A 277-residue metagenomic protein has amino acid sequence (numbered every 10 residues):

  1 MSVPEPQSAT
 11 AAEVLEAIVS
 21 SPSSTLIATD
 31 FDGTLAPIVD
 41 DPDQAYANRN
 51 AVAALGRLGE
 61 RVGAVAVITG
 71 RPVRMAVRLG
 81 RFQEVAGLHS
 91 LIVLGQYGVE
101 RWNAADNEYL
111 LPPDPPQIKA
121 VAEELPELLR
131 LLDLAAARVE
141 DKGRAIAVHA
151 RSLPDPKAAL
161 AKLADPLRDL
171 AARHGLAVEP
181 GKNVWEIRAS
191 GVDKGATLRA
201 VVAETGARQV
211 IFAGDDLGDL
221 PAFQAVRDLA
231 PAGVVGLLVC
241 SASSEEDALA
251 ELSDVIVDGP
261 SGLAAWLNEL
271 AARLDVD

Functional and structural regions predicted by a protein language model:
M1-F31, L35-D40, N50, R57 (+2 more regions): Non-catalytic pre-domain segments flanking phosphatase-related domains
S2-S8, P22, N48, G195-D277: Mg2+-dependent phosphoryl-transfer enzymes with acidic/Ser/Thr/Gly-rich catalytic loops
P4-P6, P42-Y46, R188-S190: Short, flexible loop segments at the rims of nucleotide/cofactor-binding pockets, characterized by
I18, R81-A86, R227-V234: Alpha-helix termini
I27-T29, V93, F212-A213: Residue-level marker for buried hydrophobic side chains located in beta-strands that build the well-ordered beta-sheet
A45-E140: Active-site phosphate-binding/coordination module
Q83-E100, D169, L249-A265: Structural recognition of alpha->loop->beta junctions
L132-A135, E140-A225, V234: Conserved acidic, metal-coordinating active-site core of Asp-based, Mg2+-dependent phosphoryl-transfer enzymes
